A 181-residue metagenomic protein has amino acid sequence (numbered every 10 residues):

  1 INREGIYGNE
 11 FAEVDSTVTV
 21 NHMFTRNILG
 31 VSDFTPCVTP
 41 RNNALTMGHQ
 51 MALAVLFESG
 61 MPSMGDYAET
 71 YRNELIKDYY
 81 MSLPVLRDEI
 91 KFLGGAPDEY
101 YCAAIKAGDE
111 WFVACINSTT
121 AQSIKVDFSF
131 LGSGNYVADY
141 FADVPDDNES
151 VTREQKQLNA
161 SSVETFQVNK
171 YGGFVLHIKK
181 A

Functional and structural regions predicted by a protein language model:
I1-E69: Glycan-recognition surfaces
N43-Y100, I105-A107: Glycine-rich, aromatic-lined ligand/substrate-binding cores of catalytic and carbohydrate-binding domains
L56, V113, A138, Y171: Hydrophobic, well-ordered secondary-structure elements that form the walls of internal hydrophobic environments
I90-F92, C102-A103, W111, R153-Q155 (+1 more regions): Beta-strand-rich interaction surfaces with strong enrichment in secreted/lumenal proteins
P97-G132, F174-H177: Carbohydrate-binding surface patches
F130-V144: Solvent-exposed beta-hairpin/edge-strand motifs
Y140-S161: Solvent-exposed beta-strand/loop surfaces of large extracellular or lumenal domains
Q155-A181: C-terminal beta-strand-rich structural cap/linker in extracellular carbohydrate-active enzymes
